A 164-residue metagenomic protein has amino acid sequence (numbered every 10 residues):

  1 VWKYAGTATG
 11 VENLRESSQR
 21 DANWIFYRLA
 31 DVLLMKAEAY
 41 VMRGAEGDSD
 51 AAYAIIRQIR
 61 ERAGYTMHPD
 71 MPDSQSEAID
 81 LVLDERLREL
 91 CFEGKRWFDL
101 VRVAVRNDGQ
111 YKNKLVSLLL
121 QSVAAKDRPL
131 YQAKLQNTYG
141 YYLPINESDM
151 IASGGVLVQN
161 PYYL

Functional and structural regions predicted by a protein language model:
V1-L164: Acidic/polar-rich alpha-helix caps and helix-coil junctions
